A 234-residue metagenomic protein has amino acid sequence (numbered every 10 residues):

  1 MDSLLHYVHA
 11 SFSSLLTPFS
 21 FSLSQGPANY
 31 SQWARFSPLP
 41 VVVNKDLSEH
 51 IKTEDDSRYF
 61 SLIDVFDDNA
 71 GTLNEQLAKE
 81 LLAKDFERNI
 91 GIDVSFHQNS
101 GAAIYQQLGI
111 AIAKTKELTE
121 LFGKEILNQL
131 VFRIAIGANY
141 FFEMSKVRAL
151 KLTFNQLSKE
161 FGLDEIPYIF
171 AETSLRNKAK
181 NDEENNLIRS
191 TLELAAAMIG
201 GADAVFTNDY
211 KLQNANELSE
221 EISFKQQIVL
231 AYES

Functional and structural regions predicted by a protein language model:
M1-Y140, I166, A204, N208 (+1 more regions): Catalytic alpha/beta active-site cores
Q106-Q107, A138-A149, R176-I188, A215-S223: Short glycine/threonine-rich loop-to-helix capping motif typified by GTGT followed within a few residues by an Asp-Pro
K116, E120, A135-I136, K151 (+4 more regions): Accessory "access/gating" subregions that flank catalytic or transport cores
G123-I126, L163-P167, L194-A204, V229-E233: A glycine-rich, aromatic-flanked flexible loop/lid motif
Q129, S158-F161, Q213, S234: Inter-helical turn/loop segments and adjacent helix faces that build the functional surface of alpha-helical bundle
V147-K151, A195-M198: Alpha-helical transition-metal enzyme core signature, strongest for iron centers
F154, G200, Q226: Conserved, mostly hydrophobic/aromatic
L192, D203-S234: Active-site or pore-adjacent capping/gating segments
